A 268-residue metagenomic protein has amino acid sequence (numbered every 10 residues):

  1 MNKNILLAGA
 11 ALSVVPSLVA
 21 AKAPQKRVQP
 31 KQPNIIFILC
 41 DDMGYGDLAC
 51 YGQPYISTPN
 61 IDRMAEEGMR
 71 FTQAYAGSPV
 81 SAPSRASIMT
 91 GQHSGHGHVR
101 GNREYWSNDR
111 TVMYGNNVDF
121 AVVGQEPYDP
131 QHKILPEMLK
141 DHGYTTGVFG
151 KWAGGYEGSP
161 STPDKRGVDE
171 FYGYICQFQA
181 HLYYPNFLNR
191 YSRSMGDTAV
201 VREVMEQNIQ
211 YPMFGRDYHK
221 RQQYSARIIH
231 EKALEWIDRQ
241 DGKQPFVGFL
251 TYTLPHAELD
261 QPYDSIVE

Functional and structural regions predicted by a protein language model:
M1-L7: Bacterial N-terminal signal peptides that target proteins for export
N2, A21-E268: Formylglycine-dependent sulfatase
A8-S17: Bacterial N-terminal signal peptides
